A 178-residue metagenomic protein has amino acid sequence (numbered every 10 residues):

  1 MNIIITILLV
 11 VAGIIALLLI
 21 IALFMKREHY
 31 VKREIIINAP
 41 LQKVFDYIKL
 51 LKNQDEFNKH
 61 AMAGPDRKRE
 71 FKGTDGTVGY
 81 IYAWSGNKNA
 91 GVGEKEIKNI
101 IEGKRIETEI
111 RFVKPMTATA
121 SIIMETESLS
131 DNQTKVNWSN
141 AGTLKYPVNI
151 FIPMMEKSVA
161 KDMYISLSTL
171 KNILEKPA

Functional and structural regions predicted by a protein language model:
N2-K68: Hydrophobic ligand-binding cavity/cleft-lining segments
Y30-K32, A90-K95, A118-I123: Short, surface-exposed coil-to-beta transition loops
P40, N89, E102-G103, L129-Q133: Short strand-connecting beta-turns/loops that link adjacent beta-strands
K43-Q54, Y82, I97, I106-T108 (+4 more regions): Hydrophobic pocket/interface hotspot
N53-E94, G103: Short beta-edge strand/loop motif at the mouth of beta-sheet-based domains
K68-E70, S168-A178: Short, highly charged C-terminal tails/helix-capping segments
F71-V78, N99-I101, A118, E125-S128: Flexible, solvent-exposed loop/hinge segments and secondary-structure transition points
E107-I165, L170-N172: Beta-strand/loop substructures that line and gate deep hydrophobic ligand-binding cavities in soluble
